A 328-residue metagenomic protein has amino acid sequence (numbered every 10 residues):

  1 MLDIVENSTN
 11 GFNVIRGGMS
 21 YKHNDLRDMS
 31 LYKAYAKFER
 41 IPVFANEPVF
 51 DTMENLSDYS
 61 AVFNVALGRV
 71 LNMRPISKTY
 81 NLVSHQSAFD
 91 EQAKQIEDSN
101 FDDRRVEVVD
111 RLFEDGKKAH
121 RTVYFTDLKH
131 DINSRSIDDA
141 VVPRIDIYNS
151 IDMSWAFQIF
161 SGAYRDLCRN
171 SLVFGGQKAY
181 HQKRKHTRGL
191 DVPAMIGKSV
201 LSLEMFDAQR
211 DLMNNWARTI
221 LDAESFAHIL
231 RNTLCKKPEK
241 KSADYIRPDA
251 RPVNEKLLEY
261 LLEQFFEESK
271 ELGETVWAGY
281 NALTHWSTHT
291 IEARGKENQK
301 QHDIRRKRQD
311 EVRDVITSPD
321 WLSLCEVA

Functional and structural regions predicted by a protein language model:
M1-E91: Feature for intrinsically disordered/low-complexity regulatory segments and propeptides
D90-A328: Intrinsic disorder/low-complexity polar-acidic segments
